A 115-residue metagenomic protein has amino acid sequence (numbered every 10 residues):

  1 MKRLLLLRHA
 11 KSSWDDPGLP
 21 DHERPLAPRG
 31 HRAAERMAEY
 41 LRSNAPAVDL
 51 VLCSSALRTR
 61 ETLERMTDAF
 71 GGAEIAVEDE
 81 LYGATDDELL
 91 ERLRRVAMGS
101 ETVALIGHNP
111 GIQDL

Functional and structural regions predicted by a protein language model:
M1-K2, S100: A structure-centric signal for secondary-structure junctions around beta-strands
R3, L7-D79: Active-site-proximal alpha-helix that buttresses catalytic centers in soluble enzyme cores
S12, G83, I112: Active-site micro-motifs of SAM-dependent methyltransferase domains
A38-Y40, L90-L93: A generic local structural motif
A56, Y82, H108-N109: Short beta->alpha junction loops/turns
R60, L93-L115: Active-site-adjacent alpha-helix immediately C-terminal to a catalytic or transition-state-stabilizing loop
A73-E88, R94: A short, structured active-site edge motif that brings together acidic residues
